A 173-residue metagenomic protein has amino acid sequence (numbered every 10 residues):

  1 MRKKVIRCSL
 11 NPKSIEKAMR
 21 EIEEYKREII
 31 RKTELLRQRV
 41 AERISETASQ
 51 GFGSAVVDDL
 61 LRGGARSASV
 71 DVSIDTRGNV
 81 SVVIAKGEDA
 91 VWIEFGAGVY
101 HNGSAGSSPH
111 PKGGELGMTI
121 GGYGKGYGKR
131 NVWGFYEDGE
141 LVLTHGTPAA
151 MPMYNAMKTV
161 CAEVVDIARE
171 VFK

Functional and structural regions predicted by a protein language model:
M1-A90, N102-K173: Short, Lys/Arg-rich flexible segments
E94: His/Glu-rich zincin catalytic helix
